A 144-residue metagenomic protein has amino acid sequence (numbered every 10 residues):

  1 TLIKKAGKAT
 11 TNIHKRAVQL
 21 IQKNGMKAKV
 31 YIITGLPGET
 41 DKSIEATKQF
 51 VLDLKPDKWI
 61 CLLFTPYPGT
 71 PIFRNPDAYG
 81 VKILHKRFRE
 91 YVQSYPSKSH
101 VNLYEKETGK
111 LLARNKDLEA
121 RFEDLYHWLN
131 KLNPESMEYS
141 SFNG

Functional and structural regions predicted by a protein language model:
T1-N143: A structural motif corresponding to the C-terminal lobe/cap of the Radical SAM core domain
